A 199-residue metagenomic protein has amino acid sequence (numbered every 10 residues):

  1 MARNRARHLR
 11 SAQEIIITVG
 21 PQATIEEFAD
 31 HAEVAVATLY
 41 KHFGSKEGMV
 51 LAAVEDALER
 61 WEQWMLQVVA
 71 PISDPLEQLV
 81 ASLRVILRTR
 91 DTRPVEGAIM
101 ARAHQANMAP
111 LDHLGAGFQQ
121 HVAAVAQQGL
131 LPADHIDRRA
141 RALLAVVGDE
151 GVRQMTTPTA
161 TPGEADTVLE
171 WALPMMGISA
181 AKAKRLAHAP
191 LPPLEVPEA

Functional and structural regions predicted by a protein language model:
M1-H31, G48-L51: Basic, helix-initiating cap at the start of DNA-binding domains
P21-Q22, L130-L131, A160: Conserved hydrophobic residue
T24-I25, V95-A101, A133-D134, A181-L186: Short, hydrophobic secondary-structure boundary micro-motifs
I25, E55-E62: Short, basic, alpha-helical segments at the C-terminal edge of helix-turn-helix-like DNA-binding modules
E33-F43: Short hydrophobic/aromatic patch on the recognition helix
A52, Q63-R102, A106, L143 (+1 more regions): Hydrophobic alpha-helical connector segments
E62, A81, R102-V152, G163 (+1 more regions): Amphipathic alpha-helical packing segments from all-alpha helical-bundle domains
Q120-Q127, V152, T156-A199: C-terminal peripheral helix-coil segments that are non-catalytic and often amphipathic
